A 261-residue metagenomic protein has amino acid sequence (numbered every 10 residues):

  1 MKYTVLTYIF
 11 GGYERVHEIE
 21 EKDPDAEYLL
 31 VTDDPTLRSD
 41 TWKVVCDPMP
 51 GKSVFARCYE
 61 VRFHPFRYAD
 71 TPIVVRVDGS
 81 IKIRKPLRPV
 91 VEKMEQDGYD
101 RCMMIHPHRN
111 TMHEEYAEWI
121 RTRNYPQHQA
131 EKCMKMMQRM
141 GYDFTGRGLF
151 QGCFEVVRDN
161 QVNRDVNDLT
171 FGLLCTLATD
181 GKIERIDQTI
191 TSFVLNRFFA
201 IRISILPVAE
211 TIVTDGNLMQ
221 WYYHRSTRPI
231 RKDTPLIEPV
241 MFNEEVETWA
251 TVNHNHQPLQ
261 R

Functional and structural regions predicted by a protein language model:
M1-R261: Glycosyltransferase catalytic domains, chiefly GT-A lineage
